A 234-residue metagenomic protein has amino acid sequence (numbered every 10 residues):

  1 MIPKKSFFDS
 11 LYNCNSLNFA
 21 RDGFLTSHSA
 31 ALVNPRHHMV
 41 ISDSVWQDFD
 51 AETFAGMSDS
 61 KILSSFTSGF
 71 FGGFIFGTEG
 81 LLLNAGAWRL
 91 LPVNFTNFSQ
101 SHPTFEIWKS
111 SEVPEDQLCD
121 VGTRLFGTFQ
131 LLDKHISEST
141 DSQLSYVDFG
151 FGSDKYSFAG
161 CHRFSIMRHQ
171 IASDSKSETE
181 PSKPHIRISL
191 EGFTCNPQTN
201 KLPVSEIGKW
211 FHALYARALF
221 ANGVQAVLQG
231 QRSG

Functional and structural regions predicted by a protein language model:
I2-D120: Hydrophobic ligand-binding cavity/cleft-lining segments
S42-W46, Y146, H185-R187: Intrinsic-disorder/low-complexity, polar/charged segments enriched in Ser/Thr/Lys/Arg/Asp/Glu/Gln
D48, G150, E191-F193: Residue-level recognition of well-ordered beta-strand positions that form the cores of beta-sheet-rich folds across
K61, S65, H185, L202 (+2 more regions): Short, well-structured alpha-helical interface segments that form or flank functional binding sites
F66-F74, F129, H135, L219 (+1 more regions): Hydrophobic, Leu/Ile/Phe/Ala-enriched alpha-helical segments that form helix-helix packing faces
C119-E178: Hydrophobic-ligand binding "helix-grip"
D154-W210: Beta-strand/loop substructures that line and gate deep hydrophobic ligand-binding cavities in soluble
V204-G234: A conserved amphipathic terminal alpha-helix motif
